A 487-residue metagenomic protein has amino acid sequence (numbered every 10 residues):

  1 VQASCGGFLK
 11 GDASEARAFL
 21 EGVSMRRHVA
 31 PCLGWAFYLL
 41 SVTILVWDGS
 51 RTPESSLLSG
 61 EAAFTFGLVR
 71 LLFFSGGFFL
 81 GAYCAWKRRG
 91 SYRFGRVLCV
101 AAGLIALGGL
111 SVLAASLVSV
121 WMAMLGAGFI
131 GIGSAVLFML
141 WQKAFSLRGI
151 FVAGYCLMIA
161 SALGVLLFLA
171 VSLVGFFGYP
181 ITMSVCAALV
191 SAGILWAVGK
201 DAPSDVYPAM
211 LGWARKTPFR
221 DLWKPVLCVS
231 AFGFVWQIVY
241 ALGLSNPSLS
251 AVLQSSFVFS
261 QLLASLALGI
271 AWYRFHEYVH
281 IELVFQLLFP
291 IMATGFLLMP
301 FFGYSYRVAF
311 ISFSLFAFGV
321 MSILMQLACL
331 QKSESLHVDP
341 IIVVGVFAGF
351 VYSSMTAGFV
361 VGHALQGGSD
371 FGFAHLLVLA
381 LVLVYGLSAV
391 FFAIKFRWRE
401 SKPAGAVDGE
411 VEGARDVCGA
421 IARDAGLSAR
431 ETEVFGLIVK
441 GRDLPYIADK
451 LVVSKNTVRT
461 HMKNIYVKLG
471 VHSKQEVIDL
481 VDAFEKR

Functional and structural regions predicted by a protein language model:
V42-S50, G77, F219, W223 (+6 more regions): Linker/hinge segments immediately adjacent to helix-turn-helix/homeobox DNA-binding domains
G67-K87, L263-L268: Central cavity-lining transmembrane alpha-helices of secondary-active solute carriers, predominantly the Major
G103-L117, P290-G303: C-terminal ends and interior cores of transmembrane alpha-helices in multi-pass membrane transporters/permeases
M122-L137, V308-S322: Hydrophobic core of transmembrane alpha-helices in multi-pass small-molecule transporters, especially MFS/SLC-type
A135-R148, M321-S335: Intracellular juxtamembrane helix-capping segments at the cytosolic ends of symmetry-related transmembrane helices
V152-S172, V346-F359: Glycine-rich segments within core transmembrane alpha-helices of 12-TM secondary carriers
A197-C228: Flexible interhelical linker loops that connect adjacent transmembrane helices in multi-pass membrane transporters
D408-K463, V467-K468, D479-R487: Helix-turn-helix DNA-binding segment
